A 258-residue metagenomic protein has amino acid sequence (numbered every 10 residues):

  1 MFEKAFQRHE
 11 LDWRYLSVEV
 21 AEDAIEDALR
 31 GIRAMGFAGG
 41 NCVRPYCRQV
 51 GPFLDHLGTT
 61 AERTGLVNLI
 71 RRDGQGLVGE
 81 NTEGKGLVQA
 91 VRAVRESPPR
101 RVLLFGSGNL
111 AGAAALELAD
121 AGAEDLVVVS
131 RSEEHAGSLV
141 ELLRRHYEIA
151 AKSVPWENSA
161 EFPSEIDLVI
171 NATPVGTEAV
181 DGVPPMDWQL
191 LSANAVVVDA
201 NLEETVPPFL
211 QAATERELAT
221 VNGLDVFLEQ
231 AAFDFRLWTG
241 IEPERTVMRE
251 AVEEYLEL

Functional and structural regions predicted by a protein language model:
M1-R95, E204-V206: Phosphate/diphosphate ligand-binding glycine-rich loop within oxidoreductases
R14, R101, E124-L126, A150: Residues at the starts of beta-strands that form the adenosine-phosphate
N81-G84, V91, R95, P99-A123 (+1 more regions): Glycine-rich adenosine-cofactor-binding loop
D120-D125, R216-A219: Conserved S-adenosyl-L-methionine
A123-Y147: NAD(P)-binding Rossmann-fold cofactor-contacting core
I149-T220: Rossmann-like adenosine-cofactor binding region
V196, A200-L258: Adenosine-phosphate binding glycine-rich loop
